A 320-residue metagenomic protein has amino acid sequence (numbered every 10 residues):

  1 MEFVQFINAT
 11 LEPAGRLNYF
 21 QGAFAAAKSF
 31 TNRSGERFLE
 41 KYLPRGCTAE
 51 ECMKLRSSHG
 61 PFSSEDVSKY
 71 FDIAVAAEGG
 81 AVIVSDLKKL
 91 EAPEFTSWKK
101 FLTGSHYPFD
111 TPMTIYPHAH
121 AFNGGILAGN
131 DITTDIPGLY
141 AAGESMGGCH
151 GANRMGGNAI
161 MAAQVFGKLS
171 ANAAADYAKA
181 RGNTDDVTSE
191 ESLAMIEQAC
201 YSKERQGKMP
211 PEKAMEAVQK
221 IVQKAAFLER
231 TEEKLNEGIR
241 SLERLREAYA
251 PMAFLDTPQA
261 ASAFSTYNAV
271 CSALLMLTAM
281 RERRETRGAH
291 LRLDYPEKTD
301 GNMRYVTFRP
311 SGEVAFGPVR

Functional and structural regions predicted by a protein language model:
M1-E2, A142: Rossmann-like dinucleotide/flavin-binding elements
E2-T111, A173-K179, K220: An anion/pyrophosphate-binding glycine-rich loop and adjacent beta-alpha core in soluble alpha-beta enzymes
Y19-A23, Y116-H120, L274: Short loop/turn motifs at secondary-structure junctions and domain boundaries
T31-C47, A121, L127-A141, S145-R320: Glycine- and aromatic-enriched mobile tails/lids
K99-P137: FAD/FMN-dependent oxidoreductases across multiple families
